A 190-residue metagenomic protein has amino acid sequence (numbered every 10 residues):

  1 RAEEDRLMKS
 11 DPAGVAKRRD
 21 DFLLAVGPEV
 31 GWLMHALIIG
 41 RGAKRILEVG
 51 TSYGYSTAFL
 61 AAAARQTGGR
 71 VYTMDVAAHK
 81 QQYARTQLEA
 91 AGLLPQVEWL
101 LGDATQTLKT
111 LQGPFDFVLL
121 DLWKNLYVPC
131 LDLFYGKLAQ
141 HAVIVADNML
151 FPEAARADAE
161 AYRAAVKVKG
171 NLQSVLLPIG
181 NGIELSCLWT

Functional and structural regions predicted by a protein language model:
R1-L119, K124-V145, L150-T190: A short alpha-helical cap/connector motif
